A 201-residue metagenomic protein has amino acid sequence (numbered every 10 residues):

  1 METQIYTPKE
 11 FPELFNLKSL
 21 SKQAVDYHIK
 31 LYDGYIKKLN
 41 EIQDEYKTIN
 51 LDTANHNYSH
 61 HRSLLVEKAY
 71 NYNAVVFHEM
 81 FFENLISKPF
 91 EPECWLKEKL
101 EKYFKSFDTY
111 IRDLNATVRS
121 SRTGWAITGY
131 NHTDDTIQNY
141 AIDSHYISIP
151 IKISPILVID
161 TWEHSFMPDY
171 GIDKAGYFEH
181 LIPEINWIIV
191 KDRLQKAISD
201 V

Functional and structural regions predicted by a protein language model:
M1-V201: Feature for soluble, non-membrane regions of globular proteins
